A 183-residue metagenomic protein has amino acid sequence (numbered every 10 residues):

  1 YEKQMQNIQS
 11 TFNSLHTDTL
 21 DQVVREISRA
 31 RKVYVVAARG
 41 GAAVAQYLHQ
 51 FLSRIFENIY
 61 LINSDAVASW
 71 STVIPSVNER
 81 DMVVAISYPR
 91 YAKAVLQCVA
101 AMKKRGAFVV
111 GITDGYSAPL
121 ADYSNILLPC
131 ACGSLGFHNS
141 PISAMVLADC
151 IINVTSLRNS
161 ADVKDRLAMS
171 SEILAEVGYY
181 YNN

Functional and structural regions predicted by a protein language model:
Y1-Q6, L52: Short, basic/glycine-rich phosphate-binding loops at helix/coil junctions that contact nucleotide phosphates
M5-S10, M82-A85: Short, basic, glycine/proline-bearing loop/turn elements
T11-R29: A short, well-structured juxtamembrane/interface segment
H16-T19, G41, V163: Residue-level recognition of alpha-helical structural elements
R29-V146, C150-S160: Glycine-rich phosphate-binding loops that contact phosphosugars or nucleotide phosphates
A161-N183: A short, charged, Gly/Pro-tolerant segment at domain boundaries
